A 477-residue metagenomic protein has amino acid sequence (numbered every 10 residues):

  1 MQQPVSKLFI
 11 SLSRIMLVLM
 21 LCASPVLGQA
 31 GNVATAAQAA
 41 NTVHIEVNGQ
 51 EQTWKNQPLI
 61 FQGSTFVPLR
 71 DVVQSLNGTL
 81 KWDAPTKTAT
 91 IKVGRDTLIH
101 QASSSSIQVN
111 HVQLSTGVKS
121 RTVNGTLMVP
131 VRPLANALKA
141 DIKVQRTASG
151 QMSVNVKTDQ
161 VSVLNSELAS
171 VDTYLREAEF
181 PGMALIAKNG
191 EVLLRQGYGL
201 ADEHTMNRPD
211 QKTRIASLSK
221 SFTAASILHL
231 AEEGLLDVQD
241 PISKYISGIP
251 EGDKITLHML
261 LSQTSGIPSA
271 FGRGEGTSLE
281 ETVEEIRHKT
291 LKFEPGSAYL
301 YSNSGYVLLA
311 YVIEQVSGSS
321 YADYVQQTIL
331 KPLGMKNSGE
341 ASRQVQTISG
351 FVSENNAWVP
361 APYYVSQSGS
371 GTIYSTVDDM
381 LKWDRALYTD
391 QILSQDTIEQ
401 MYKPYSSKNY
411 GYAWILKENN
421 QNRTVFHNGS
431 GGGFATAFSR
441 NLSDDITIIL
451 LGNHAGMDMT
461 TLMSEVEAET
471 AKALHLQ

Functional and structural regions predicted by a protein language model:
Q2-S170: Primary recognition of N-terminal secretory signal peptides and signal-anchoring hydrophobic helices
A39, A178-P181, G433-F434: Short, small/polar residue-rich loop motifs at catalytic or cofactor-binding pockets
W82-P85, K143-A148, L193, P209-D210 (+3 more regions): Short, well-structured active-site flanking segments
V161-E167, N420, G456-Q477: Short, gly/Ser/Thr-rich active-site loops of penicillin-recognizing serine hydrolases
V163-T213, L235-D240: Short, conserved catalytic-motif segment at the N-terminal edge
A184-L185, G190, Q211-Q239, Y306-E314 (+2 more regions): Active-site SXXK
D253-G432, T436: Short, surface-exposed loop or secondary-structure junction motifs that flank catalytic or metal-binding residues
H427, A435-A455: Short, well-ordered beta-strand elements
